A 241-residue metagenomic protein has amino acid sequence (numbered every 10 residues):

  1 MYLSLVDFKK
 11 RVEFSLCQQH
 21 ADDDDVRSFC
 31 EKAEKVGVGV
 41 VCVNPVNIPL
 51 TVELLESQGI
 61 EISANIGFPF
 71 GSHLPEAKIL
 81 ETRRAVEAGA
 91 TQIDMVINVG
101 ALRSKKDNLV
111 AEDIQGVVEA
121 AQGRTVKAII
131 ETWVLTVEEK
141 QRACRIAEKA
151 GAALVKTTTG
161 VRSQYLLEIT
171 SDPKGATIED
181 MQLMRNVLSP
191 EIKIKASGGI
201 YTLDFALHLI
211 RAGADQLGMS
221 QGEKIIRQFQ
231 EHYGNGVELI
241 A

Functional and structural regions predicted by a protein language model:
Y2-V36, V40, V46-I194, Y201-A241: Alpha/beta enzyme core
